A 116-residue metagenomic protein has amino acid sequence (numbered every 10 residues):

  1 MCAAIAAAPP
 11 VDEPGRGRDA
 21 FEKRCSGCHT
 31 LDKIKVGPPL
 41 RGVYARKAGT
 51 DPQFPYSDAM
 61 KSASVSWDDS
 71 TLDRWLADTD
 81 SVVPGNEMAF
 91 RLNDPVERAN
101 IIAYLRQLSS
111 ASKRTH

Functional and structural regions predicted by a protein language model:
M1-A3, G37-P38: Short, solvent-exposed linear motifs at loop/edge-of-secondary-structure regions
C2-F21, H116: Electrostatic cytochrome c docking/interface patches
P10, G42-R46, T71, W75-T79: Membrane-targeting and insertion segments and their boundary/processing signals
P14-R18, T30, I34-D68, E87 (+1 more regions): Gly/Gly-Pro-rich "capping" loops immediately C-terminal to redox-active cysteine motifs in periplasmic/lumenal
F21-L31, I101, L105: The canonical Cys-X-X-Cys-His
D68-H116: C-terminal capping alpha-helices of c-type cytochrome domains
